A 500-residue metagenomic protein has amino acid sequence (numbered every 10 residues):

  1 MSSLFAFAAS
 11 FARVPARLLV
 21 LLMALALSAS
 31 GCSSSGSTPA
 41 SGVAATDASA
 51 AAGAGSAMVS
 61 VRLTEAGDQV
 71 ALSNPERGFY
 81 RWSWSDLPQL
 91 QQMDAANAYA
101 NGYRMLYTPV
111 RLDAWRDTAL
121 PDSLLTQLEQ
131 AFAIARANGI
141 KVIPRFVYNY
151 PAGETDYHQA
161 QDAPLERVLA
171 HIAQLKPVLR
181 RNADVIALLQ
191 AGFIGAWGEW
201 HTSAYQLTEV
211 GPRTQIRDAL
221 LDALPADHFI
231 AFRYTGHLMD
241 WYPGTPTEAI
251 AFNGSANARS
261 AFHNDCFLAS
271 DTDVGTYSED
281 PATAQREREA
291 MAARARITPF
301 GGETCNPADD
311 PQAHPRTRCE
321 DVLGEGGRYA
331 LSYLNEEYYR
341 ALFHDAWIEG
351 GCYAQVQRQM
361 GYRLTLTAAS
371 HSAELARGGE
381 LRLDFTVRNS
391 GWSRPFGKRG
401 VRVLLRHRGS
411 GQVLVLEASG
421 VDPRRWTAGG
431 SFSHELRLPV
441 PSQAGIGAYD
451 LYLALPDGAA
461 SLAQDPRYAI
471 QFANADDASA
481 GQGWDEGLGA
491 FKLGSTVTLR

Functional and structural regions predicted by a protein language model:
S2, L25-V59: Bacterial Sec-dependent N-terminal signal peptides
G55-R104, P109: Boundary/entry segment of secreted carbohydrate-active catalytic domains
N97-N149: Aromatic-lined substrate-binding rim segments of carbohydrate-active enzymes
L124-R136, Q161-L188, G211-A223: An active-site-proximal structural segment forming one wall of the substrate-binding cleft that immediately precedes
I143, V147-A152, L175-L207: Active-site groove signature of glycoside hydrolases
L188-G192, E199, S203-Y339: Catalytic-core regions of glycoside hydrolase
C319-A368: Catalytic cores of secreted or luminal carbohydrate-active enzymes
V356-R500: Extracellular/luminal regions of secreted and cell-surface proteins that mediate adhesion/ECM remodeling
